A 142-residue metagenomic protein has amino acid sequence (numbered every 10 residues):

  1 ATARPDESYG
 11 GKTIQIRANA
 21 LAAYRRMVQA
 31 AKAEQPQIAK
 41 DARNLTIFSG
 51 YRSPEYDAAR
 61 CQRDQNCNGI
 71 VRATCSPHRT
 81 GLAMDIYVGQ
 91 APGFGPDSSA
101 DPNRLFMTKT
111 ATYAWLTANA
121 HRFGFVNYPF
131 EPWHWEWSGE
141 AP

Functional and structural regions predicted by a protein language model:
A1-S49: Active-site acidic/histidine clusters and adjacent loop/turn architecture that either coordinate catalytic ions
T13-Y24, G50, P54, S76-R79 (+2 more regions): Solvent-exposed, acidic/flexible segments
A22-R25, Q29, A58, A114 (+1 more regions): Solvent-exposed, polar/charged alpha-helical surfaces in well-ordered, non-transmembrane soluble domains, broadly
V28-I38, E55, D64, A120-G124 (+1 more regions): Sec/Tat-exported extracytoplasmic proteins
L45-Y51, R60, L116: Long, contiguous hydrophobic alpha-helical segments, chiefly transmembrane helices and signal peptides
S49-Y51, D64, V88-Q90: Generic secondary-structure microfeatures
P54-V71: Charged, often glycine-rich, active-site loop that binds/positions anionic groups
C67-P142: Catalytic cores and adjacent binding grooves of peptidoglycan-active enzymes
